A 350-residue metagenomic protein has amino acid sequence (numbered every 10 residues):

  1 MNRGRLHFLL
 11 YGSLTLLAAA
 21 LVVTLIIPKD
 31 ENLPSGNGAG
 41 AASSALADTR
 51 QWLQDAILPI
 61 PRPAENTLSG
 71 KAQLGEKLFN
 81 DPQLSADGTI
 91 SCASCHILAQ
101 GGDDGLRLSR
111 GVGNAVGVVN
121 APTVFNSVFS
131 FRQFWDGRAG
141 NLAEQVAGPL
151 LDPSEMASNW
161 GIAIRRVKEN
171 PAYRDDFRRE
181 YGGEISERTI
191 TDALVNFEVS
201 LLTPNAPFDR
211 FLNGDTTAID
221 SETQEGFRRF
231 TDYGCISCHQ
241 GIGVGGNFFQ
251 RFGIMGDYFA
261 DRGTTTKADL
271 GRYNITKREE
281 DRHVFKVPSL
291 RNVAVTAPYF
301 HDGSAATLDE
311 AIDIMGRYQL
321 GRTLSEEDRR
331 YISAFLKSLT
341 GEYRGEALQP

Functional and structural regions predicted by a protein language model:
N2-P350: Periplasmic c-type cytochrome electron-transfer domains
